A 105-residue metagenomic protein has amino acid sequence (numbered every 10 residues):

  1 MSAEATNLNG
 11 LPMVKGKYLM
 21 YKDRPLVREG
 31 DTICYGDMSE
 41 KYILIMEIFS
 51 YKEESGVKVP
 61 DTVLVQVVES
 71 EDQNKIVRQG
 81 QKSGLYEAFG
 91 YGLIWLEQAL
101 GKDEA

Functional and structural regions predicted by a protein language model:
M1-S2, A105: N-terminal organelle transit peptides
S2-T62: The feature represents the first ordered module of a protein
V65-A105: Short, compact, well-ordered microdomains
